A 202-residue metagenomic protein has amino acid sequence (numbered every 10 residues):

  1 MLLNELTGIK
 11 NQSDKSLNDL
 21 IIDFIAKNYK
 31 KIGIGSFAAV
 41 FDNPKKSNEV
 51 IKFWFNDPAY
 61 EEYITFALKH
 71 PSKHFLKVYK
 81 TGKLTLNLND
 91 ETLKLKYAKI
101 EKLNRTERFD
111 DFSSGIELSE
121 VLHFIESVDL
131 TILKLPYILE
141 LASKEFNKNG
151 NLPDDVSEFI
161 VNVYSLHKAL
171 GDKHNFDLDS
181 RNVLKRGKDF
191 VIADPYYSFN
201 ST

Functional and structural regions predicted by a protein language model:
M1-Y29, N147-L152: Juxta-kinase regulatory segment immediately upstream of eukaryotic protein kinase catalytic domains
N28-D90: ATP-binding glycine-rich loop module of kinase domains
N48-N56, E101-L103, D194-Y196: Active-site ExK catalytic segment of metal-dependent nucleases
E49, H74, K96-A98, H174 (+1 more regions): Protein kinase-like catalytic core scaffold
P58-T65, R108-G115, S201-T202: Active-site-adjacent loop/helix micro-motif of nuclease/hydrolase catalytic cores
H74-S157: Conserved structural core of kinase catalytic domains
E158-N162, L166: Extracytoplasmic/periplasmic ligand-binding sensor domains of two-pass membrane signal-transduction receptors
S165-T202: Catalytic activation segment of kinase domains across protein kinase-like and atypical kinase folds
